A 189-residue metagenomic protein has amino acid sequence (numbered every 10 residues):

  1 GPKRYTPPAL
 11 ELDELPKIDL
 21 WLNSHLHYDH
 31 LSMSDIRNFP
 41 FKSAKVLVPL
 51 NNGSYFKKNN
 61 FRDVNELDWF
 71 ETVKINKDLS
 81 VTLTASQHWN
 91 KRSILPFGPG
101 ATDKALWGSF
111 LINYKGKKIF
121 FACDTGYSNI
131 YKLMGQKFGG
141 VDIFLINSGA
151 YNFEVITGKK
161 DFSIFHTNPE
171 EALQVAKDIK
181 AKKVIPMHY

Functional and structural regions predicted by a protein language model:
G1, H25-L26, S86-Q87, C123-T125 (+2 more regions): Active-site metal-binding loops of divalent metal-dependent hydrolases
G1-L26, M33-N38, N90-G98, T102 (+1 more regions): Pre-active-site segment of Zn-dependent metallo-hydrolases
L22, I119-F121: Residue-level marker for buried hydrophobic side chains located in beta-strands that build the well-ordered beta-sheet
H25, S32, V81, F110 (+3 more regions): Divalent metal-coordination and catalytic microenvironments
K45, N51-S54, K118, G126-Y189: Cap/insert and terminal regions of metallo-dependent hydrolase folds
F56-D68: Helix-loop-beta element that forms the nucleotide-linked donor phosphate-binding surface in glycosyltransferases
T72-T82, N113-I119: Beta-strand-turn-beta hairpins that frame and shape the catalytic cleft of phosphate-ester-processing enzymes
L83-G116, L145: Active-site-proximal loop/helix segment associated with metal-binding centers of metalloenzymes
